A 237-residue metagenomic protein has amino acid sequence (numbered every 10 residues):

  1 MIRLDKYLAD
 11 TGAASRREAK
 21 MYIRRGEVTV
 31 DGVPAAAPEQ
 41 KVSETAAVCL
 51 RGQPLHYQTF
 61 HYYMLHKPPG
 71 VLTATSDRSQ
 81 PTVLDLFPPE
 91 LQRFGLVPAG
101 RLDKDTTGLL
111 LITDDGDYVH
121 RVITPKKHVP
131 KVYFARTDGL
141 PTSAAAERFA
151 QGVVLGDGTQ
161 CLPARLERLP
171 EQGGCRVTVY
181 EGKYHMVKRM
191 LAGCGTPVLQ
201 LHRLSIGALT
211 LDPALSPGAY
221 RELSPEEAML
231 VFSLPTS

Functional and structural regions predicted by a protein language model:
M1-S237: Basic, flexible Lys/Arg- and Gly-enriched helix-loop patches that mediate nucleic-acid binding at interfaces with rRNA
